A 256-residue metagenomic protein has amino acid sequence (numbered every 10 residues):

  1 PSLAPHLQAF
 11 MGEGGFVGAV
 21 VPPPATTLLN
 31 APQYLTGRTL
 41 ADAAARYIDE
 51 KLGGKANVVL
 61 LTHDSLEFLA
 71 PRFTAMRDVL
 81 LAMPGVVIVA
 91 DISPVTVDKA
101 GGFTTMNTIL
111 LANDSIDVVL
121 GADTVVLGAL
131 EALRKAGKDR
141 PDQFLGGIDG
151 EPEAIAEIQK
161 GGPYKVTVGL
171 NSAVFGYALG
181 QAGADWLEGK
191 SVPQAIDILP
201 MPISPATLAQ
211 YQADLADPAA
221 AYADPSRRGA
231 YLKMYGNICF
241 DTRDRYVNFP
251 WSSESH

Functional and structural regions predicted by a protein language model:
P1-L35, N57, E151-K160, Y164: Flexible loop/hinge segments that line or gate small-molecule binding clefts
P1-Q8, V59-L60, A90, N113-D123 (+2 more regions): Periplasmic-binding protein-like
M11, T27-K55, P71, G102-F103 (+2 more regions): Hydrophobic alpha-helical segments within soluble ligand-binding/sensing domains
T36-A43, E67-V87, T105, G128-A132: Short, solvent-exposed amphipathic alpha-helices that sit in or adjacent to ligand/effector-binding or catalytic
N57-T62, R77-K99, R140: Short beta-strand elements in bilobed, periplasmic/extracellular small-molecule ligand-binding domains
L61, F68, A178-H256: Hinge/cleft segment of the Venus flytrap/periplasmic-binding protein
A75-M76, V95-E157, G180: Hydrophobic alpha-helical
F144-A206: Flexible loop/turn connectors
